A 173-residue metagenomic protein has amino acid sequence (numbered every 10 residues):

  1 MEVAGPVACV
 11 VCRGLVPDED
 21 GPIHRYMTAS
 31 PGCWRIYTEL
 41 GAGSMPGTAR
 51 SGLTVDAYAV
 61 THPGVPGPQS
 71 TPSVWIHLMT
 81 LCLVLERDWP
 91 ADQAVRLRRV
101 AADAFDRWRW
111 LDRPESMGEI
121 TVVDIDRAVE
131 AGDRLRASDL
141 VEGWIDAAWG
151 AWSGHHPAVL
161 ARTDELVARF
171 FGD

Functional and structural regions predicted by a protein language model:
M1-D173: Intrinsically disordered, low-complexity linkers and terminal regions that flank or interleave Cys/His-based
